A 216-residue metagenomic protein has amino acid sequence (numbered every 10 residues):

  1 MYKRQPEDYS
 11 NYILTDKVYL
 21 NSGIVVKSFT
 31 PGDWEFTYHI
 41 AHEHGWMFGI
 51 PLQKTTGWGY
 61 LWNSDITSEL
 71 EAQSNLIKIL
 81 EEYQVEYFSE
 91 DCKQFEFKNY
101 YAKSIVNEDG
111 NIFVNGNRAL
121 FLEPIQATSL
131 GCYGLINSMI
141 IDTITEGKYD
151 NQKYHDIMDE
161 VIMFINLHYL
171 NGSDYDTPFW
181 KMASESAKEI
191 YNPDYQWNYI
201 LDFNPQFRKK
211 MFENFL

Functional and structural regions predicted by a protein language model:
Y2, Y9-Y12, Y19, Y38 (+12 more regions): Sequence-level detector for tyrosine residue identity
K3-L80, N137: Predominantly flavin-linked oxidoreductase catalytic cores and closely associated redox partners
R4, W46, E90-D91, N99-Y101 (+2 more regions): Tryptophan-centered motif/residue detector
F29, F36, F48, F88 (+8 more regions): Phenylalanine-focused residue identity feature
Q53, W62-G172: FAD/FMN-dependent oxidoreductases across multiple families
D142-L216: Long, low-complexity C-terminal extensions of enzymes
